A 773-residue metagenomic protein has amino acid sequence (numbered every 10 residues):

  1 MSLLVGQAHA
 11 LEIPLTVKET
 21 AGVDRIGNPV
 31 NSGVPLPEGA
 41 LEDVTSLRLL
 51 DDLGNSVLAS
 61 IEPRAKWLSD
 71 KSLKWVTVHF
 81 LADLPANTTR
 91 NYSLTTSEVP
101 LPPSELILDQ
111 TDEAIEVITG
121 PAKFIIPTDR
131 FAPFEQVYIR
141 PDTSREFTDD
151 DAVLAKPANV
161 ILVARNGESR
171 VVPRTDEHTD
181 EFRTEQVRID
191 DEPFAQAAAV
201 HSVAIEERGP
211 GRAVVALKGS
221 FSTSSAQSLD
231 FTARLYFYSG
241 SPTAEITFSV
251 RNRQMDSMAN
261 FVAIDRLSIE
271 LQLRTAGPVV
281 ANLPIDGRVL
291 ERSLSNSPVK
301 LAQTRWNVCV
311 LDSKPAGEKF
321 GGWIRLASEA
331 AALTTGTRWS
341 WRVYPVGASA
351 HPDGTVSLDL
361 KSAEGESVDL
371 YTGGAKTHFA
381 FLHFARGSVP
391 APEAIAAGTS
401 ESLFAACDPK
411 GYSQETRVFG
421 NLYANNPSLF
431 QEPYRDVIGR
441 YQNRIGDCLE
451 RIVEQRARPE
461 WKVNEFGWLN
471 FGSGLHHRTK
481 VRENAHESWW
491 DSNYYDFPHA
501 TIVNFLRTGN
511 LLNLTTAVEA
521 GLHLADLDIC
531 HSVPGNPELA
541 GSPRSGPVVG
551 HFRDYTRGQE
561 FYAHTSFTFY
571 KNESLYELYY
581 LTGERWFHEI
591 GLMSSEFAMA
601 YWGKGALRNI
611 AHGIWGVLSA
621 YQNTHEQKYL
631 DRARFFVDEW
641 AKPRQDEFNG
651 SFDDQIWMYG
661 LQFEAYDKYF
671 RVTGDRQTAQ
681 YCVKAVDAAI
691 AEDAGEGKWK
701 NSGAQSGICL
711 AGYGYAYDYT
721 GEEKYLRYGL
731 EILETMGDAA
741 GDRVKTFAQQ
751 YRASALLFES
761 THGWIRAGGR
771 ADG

Functional and structural regions predicted by a protein language model:
K18-D43, N260-L273: Surface-exposed beta-strand/loop patches in extracellular or lumenal glycoproteins
V34-S56, I269-I285: Solvent-exposed beta-hairpin/edge-strand motifs
V44, L50-V76, H351-V356: Solvent-exposed beta-strand/loop surfaces of large extracellular or lumenal domains
L101-E135, P141-D142, D151-A152, A385 (+6 more regions): An acidic-aromatic substrate-binding cleft motif
A114-F419, G472-G474, W489-S492, D526-L527 (+1 more regions): Beta-strand/loop-rich accessory regions of lumenal/periplasmic or secreted enzymes, predominantly carbohydrate-active
V389-K410, L429-D436, R440, R444 (+3 more regions): Terminal, non-catalytic domain-edge segments
I445-W461, T516-S532, Y580, R585-G605 (+3 more regions): Long, well-ordered core segments of solenoidal/helical folds
W490-L506, H564-Y579, A606-Q622, D653-F670 (+2 more regions): Well-ordered alpha-helical segments within folded domains of soluble proteins
